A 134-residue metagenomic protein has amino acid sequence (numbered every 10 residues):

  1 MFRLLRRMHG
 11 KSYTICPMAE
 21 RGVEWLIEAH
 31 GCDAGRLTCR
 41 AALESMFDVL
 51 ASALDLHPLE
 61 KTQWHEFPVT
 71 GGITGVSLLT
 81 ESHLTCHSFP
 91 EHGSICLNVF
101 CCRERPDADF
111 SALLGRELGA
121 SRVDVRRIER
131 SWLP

Functional and structural regions predicted by a protein language model:
F2-P134: Polybasic/polar functional segments that serve as interface/processing modules
